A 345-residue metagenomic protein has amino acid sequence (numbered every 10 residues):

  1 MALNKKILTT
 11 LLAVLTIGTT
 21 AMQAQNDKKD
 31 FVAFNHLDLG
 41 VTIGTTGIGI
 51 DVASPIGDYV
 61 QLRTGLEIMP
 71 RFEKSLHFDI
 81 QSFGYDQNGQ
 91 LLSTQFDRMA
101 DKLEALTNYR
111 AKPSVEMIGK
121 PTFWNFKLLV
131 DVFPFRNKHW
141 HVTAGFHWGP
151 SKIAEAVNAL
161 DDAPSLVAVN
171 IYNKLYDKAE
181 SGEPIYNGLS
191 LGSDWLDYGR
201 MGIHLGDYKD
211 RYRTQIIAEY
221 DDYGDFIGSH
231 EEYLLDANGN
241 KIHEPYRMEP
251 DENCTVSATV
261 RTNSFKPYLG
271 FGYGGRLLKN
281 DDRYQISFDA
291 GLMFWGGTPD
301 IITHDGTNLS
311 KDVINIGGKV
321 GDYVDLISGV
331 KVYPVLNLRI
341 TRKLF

Functional and structural regions predicted by a protein language model:
M1-V32, F345: Cleavable N-terminal export/targeting peptides
Q25-H36, Y59, F135-W140, R276-I286 (+1 more regions): Short loop/turn motifs that connect adjacent beta-strands in outer-membrane beta-barrel proteins
K28-D30, H36-G40, E73-F123, S151-S264 (+2 more regions): Extracellular/periplasm-exposed beta-strand and loop segments of Gram-negative cell-envelope proteins, dominated by
N35, G44-I48, D58, T122-F126 (+3 more regions): Residues that define the transmembrane beta-barrel architecture of outer-membrane proteins
L39-V41, V52, T64, V130 (+3 more regions): Membrane-embedded beta-strand positions of outer-membrane beta-barrel proteins
T42, D51-A53, D131-F133, G272-G274 (+2 more regions): Transmembrane beta-barrel domains of outer membrane proteins
I43-G47, L66-F72, F146-K152, G275 (+2 more regions): Transmembrane beta-strands of outer-membrane beta-barrel pores
I48-R63, E67: Feature captures outer-membrane beta-barrel proteins of Gram-negative bacteria and organelles
